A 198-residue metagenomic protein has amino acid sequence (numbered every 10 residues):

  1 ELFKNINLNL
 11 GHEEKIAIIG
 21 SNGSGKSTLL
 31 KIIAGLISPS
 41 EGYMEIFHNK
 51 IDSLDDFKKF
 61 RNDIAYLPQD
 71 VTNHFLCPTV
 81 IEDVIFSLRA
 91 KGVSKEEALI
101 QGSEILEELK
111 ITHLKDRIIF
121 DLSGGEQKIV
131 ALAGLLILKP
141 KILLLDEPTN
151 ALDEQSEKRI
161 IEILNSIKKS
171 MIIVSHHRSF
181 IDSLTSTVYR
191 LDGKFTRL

Functional and structural regions predicted by a protein language model:
I19-S21: The feature captures the beta-strand-to-loop junction immediately N-terminal to the Walker
A34: Helix-to-loop junction immediately C-terminal to a conserved catalytic motif
Y43-K59: ABC ATPase NBD Q-loop/coupling interface
E96-L114: Conserved ABC ATPase "signature" region
I118-L122, E126: Conserved ABC ATPase signature
L143-D146: Catalytic Walker B motif of ABC-type/P-loop ATPase nucleotide-binding domains
